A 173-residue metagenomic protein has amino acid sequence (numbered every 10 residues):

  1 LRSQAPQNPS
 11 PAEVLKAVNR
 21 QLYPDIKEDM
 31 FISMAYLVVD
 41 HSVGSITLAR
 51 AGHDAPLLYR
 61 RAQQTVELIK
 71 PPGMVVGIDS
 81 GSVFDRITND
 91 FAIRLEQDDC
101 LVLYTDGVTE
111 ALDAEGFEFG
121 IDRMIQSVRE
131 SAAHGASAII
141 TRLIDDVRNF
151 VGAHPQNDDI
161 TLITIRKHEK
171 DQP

Functional and structural regions predicted by a protein language model:
R2-P173: Conserved subregion of the PPM/PP2C metallophosphatase catalytic domain
